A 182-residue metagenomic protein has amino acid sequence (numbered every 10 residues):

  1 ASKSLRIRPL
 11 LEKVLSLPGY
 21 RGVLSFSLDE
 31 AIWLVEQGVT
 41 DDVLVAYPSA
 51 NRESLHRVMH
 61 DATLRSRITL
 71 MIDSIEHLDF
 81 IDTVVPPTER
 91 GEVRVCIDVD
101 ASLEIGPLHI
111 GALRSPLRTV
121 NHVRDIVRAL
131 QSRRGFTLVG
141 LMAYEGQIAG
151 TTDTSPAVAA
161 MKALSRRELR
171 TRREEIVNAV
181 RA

Functional and structural regions predicted by a protein language model:
S2-E145, G150: Active-site-proximal beta-alpha core segment in soluble small-molecule metabolic enzymes
G150-A182: C-terminal active-site-proximal or functional interface alpha/beta core segments in diverse enzymes
